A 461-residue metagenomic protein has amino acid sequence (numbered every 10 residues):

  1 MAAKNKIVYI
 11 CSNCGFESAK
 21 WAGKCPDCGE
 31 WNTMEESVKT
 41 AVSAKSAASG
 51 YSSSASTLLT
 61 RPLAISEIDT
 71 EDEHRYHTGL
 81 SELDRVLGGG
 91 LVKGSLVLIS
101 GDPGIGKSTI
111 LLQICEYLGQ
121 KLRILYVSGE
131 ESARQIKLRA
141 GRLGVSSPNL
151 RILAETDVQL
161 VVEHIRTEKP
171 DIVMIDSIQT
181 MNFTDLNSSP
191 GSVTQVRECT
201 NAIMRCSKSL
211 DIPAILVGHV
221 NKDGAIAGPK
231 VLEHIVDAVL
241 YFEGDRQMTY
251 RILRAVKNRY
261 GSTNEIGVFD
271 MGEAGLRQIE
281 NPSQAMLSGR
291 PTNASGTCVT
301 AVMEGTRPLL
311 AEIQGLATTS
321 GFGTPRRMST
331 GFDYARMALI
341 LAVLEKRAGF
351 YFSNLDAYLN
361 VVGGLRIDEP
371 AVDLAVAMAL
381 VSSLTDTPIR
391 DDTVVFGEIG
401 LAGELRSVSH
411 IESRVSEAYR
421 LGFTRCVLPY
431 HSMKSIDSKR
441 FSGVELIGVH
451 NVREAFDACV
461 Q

Functional and structural regions predicted by a protein language model:
A2-N13, E17-R85, V92-S100, I105-E116 (+5 more regions): Peripheral, non-AAA+ core regions of ATP-driven protein-machinery
I124-S128: Conserved RecA-like ASCE P-loop NTPase motor core of nucleic-acid helicases/translocases
G129-Q135: Conserved Walker A/P-loop ATP-binding site and its immediately adjacent core in helicase/helicase-like ATPase domains
